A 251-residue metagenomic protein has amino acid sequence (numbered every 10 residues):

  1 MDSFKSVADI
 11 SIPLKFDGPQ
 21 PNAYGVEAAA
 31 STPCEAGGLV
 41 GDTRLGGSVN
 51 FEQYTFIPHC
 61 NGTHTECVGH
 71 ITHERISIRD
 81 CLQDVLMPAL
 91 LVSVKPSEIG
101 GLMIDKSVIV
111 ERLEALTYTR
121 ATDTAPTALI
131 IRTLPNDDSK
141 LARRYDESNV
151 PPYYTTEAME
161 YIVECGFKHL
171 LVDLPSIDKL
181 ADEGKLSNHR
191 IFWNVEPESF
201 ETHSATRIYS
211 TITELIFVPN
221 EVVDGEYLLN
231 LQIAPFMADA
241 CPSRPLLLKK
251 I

Functional and structural regions predicted by a protein language model:
M1-I251: Active-/binding-site microenvironments in catalytic and ligand-binding cores
